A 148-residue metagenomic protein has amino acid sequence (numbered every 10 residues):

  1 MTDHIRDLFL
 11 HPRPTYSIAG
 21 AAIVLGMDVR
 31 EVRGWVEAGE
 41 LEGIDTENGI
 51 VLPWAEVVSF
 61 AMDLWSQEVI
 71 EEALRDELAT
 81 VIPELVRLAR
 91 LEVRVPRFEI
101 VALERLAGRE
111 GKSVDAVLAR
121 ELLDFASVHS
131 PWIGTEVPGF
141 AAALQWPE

Functional and structural regions predicted by a protein language model:
T2-E31: Polyanion-binding surface elements
S17-I18, P53, S113: Residues that mark the N-terminal boundary/hinge immediately upstream of a DNA-recognition element
I23, I44, P96-A116: Surface-exposed, Lys/Arg-rich phosphate-binding patches that contact polyanionic backbones
V24-V51: Major-groove DNA-recognition helix of helix-turn-helix-type DNA-binding domains
E31, E92, A116-V117: Residues in the helix-turn-helix
A55-A89: A short, Lys/Arg-enriched interface patch at domain edges and termini
V57-V58, K112-E136: Short, basic amphipathic alpha-helical segments that act as recognition/interaction helices in nucleic-acid-binding
E77, S127-E148: Short, positively charged interaction helices/loops
